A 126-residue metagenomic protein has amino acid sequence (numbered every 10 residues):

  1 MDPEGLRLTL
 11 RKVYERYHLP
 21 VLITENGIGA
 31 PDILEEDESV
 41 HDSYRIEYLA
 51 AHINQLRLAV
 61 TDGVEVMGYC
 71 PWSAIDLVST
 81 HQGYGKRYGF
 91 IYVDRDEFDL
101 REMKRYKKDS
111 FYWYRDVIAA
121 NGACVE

Functional and structural regions predicted by a protein language model:
M1-E126: Non-catalytic scaffold segments within catalytic domains of secreted glycoside hydrolases
